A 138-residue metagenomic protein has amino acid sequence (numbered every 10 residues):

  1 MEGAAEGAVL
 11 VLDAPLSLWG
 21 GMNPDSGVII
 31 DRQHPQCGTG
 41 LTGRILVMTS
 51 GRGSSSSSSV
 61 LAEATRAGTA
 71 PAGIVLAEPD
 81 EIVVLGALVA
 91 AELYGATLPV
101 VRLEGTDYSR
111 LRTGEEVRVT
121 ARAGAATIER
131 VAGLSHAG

Functional and structural regions predicted by a protein language model:
M1-G3, V9-T127: Feature captures the catalytic cores and cofactor-binding loops of soluble hydro-lyases/lyases that act on carboxylate
R122-G138: Phosphate/diphosphate-binding glycine-rich loops and adjacent basic-rich segments that engage nucleotide
